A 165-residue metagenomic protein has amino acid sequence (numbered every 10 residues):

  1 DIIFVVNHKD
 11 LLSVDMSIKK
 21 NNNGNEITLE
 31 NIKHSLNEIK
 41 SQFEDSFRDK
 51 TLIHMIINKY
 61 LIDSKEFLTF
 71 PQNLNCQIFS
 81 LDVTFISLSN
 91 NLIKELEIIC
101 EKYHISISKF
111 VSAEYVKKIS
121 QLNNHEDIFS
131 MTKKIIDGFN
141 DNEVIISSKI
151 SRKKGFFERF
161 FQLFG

Functional and structural regions predicted by a protein language model:
D1-I3: N-terminal glycine/serine-rich phosphate-binding loop of ATP-dependent small-molecule kinases, especially carbohydrate
V6-G165: Nucleotide/phosphate-binding catalytic cleft detector across ATP-hydrolyzing and phosphate-transferring enzymes
